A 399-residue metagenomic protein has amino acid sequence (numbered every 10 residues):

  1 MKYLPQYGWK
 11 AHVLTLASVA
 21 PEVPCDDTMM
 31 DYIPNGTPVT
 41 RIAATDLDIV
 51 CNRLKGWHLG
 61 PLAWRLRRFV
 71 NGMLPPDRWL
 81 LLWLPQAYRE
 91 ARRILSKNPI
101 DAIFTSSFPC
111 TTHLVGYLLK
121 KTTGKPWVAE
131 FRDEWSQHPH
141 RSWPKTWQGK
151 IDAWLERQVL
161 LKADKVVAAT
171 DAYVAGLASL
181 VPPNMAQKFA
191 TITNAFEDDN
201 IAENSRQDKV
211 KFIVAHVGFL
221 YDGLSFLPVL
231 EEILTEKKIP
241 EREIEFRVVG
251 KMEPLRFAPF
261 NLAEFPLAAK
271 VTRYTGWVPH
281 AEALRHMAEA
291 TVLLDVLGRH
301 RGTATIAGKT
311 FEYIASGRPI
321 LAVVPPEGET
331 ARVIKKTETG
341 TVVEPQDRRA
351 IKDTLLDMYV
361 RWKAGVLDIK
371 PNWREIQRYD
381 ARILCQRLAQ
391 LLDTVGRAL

Functional and structural regions predicted by a protein language model:
M1-T45, K165, D171-V174, A186 (+2 more regions): N-terminal subdomain of nucleotide-sugar transferases
L16-P85: A conserved catalytic-core segment of Leloir-type glycosyltransferases
R78, Y88-R92, T111-L114, L118-T122 (+1 more regions): Membrane-proximal helix-turn-helix segments that form the acceptor-binding/catalytic region of lipid-linked
T123-V128, S136-Q158, D198: Nucleotide-sugar donor phosphate/pyrophosphate-binding loop at the beta->alpha transition of glycosyltransferases
D164, A269, M287-A304, R318-L321: Acidic donor-binding loop of glycosyltransferase active sites
A172, I192-A195: Carbohydrate-associated surface elements
R206-L227, E231, L384: Conserved donor-binding/catalytic core segment of Leloir-type glycosyltransferases
E243, V249-M252, R256-L284: Nucleotide-activated donor-binding/catalytic signature segment of Leloir-type glycosyltransferases, i.e., the conserved
